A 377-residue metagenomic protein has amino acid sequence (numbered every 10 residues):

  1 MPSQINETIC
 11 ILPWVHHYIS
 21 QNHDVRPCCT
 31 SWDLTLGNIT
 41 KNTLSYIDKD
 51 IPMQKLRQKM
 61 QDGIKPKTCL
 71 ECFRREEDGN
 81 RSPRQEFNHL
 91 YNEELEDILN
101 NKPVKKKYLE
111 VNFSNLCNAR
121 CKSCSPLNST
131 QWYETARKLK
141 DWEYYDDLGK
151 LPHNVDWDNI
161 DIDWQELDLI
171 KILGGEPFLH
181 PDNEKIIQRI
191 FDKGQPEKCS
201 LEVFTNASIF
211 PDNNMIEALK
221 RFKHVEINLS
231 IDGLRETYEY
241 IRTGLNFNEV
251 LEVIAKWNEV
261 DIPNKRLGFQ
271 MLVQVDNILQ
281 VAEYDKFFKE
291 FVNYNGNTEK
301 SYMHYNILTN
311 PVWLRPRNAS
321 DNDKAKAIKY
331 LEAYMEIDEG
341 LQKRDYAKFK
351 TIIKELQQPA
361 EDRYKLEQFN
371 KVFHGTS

Functional and structural regions predicted by a protein language model:
M1-K150, D163-W164, G340-S377: N-terminal pre-core extensions flanking Radical SAM catalytic domains
H16, Q21-N22, E202, F222-N228 (+1 more regions): Conserved C-terminal portion of the radical SAM core fold that forms the substrate/S-adenosylmethionine-binding
N42, K67, K107, N115 (+4 more regions): A structural signal for well-ordered alpha-helical segments within the folded catalytic domains of diverse enzymes
S45-D48, C121, S125, E184-F191 (+2 more regions): Non-transmembrane alpha-helical segments in soluble domains of secreted/periplasmic/extracellular proteins
G63-L70, R74, V104-K105, K171 (+3 more regions): Metal-dependent nucleotidyl/phosphoryl-transfer cores and adjacent nucleic-acid-binding surfaces
K106-L116, L127-V155, Q165-P181, K193-P211 (+3 more regions): Core AdoMet radical
D158-W164, Q188-G194, E217-K220, W257: Leucine-rich repeat
E184-Q188, D212-L219, Q280-Y284: Distinct, well-ordered alpha-helical segments
